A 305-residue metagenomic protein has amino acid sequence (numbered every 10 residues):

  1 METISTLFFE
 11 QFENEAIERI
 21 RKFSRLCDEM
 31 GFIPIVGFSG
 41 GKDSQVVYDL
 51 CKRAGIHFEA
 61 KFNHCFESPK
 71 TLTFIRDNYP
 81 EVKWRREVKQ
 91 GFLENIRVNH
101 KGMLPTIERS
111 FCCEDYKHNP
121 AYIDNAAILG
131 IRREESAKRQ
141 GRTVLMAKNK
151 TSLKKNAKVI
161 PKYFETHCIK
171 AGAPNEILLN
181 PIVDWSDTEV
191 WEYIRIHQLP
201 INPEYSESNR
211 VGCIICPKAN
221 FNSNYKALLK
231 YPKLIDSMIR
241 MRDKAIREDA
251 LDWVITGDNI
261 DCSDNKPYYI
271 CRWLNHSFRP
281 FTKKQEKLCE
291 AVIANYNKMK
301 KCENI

Functional and structural regions predicted by a protein language model:
M1-I196, E303-I305: ATP-dependent adenylation/nucleotidyltransferase module used to activate substrates
R195-I305: ATP/NTP-dependent adenylation/nucleotidyl-transfer catalytic domains that generate, transfer, or process NMP-activated
